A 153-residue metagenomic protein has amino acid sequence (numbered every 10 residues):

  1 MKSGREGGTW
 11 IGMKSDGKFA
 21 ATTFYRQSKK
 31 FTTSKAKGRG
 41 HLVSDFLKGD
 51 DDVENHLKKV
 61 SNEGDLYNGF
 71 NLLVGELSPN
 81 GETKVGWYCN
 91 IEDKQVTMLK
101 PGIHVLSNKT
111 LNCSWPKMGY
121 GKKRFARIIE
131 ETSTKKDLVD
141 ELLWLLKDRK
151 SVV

Functional and structural regions predicted by a protein language model:
M1-V153: N-terminal nucleophile
